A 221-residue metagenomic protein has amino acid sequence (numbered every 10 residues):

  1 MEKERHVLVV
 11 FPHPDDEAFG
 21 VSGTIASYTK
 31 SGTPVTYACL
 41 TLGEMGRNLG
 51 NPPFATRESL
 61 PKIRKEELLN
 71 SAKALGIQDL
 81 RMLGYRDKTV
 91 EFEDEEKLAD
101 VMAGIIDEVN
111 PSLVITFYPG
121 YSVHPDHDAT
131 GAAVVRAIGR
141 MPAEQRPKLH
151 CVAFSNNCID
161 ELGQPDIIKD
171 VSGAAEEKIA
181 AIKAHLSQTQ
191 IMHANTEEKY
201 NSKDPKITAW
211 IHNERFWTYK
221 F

Functional and structural regions predicted by a protein language model:
M1-V10, D79, K88, F92-F221: Metal-dependent de-N-acetylase/amidase catalytic core
M1-V109, G139-Q145: Active-site rim/loop-helix segments in enzyme catalytic domains that contact anionic ligands
